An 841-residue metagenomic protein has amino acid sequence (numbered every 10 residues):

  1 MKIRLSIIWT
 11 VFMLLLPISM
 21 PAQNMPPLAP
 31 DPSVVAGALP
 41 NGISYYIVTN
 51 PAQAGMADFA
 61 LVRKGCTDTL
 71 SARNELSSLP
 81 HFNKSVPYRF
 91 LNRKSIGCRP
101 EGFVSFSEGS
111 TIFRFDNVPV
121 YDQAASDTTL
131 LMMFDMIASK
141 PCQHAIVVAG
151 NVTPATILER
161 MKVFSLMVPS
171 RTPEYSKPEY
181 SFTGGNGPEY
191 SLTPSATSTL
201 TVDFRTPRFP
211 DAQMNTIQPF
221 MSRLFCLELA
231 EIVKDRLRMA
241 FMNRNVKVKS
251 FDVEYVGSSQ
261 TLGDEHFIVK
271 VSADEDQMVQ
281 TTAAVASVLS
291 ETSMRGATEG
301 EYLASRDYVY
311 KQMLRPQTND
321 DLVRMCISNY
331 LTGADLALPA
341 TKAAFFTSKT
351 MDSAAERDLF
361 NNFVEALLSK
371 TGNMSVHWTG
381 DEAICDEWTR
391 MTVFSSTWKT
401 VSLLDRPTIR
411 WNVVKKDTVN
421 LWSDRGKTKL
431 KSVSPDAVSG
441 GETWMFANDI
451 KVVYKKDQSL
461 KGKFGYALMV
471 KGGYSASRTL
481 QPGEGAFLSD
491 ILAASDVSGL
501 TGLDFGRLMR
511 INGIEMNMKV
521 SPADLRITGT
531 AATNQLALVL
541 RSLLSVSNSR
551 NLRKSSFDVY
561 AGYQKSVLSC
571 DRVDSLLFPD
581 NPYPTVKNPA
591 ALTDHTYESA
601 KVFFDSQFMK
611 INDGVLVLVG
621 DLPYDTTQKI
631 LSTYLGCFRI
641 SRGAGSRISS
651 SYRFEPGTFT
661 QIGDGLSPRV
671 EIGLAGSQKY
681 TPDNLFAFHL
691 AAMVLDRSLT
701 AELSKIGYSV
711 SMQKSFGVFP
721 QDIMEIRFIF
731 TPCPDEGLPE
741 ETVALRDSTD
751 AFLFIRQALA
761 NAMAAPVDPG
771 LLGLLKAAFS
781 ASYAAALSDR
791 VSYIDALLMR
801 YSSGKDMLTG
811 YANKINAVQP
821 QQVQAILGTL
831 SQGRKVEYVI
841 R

Functional and structural regions predicted by a protein language model:
M1-W9: Bacterial N-terminal signal peptides that target proteins for export
I8-P17: Bacterial N-terminal signal peptides
S19-T49, T153-N215, P219, R223 (+11 more regions): Proteolytic maturation boundary segments
Q53-S77, V86-A149, S198-P219, L237-A354 (+9 more regions): M16 family metallopeptidases and their MPP-like homologs
Y597, M693-V694: Phosphate-interacting basic helix/loop segments used at nucleotide- and nucleic-acid interfaces
F608-M609: Flexible, low-complexity linker/tail segments at the boundary of structured domains
